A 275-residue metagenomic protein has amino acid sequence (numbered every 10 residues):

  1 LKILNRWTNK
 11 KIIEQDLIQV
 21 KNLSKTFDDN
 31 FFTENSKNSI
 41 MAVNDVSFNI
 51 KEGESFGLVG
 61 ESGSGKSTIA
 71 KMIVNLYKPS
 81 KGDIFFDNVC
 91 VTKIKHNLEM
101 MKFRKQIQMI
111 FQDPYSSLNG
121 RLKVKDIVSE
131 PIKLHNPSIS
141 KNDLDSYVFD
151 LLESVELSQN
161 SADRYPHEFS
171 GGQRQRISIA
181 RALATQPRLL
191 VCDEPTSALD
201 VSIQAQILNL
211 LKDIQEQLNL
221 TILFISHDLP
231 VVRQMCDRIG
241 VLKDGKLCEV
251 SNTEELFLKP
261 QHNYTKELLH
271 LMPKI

Functional and structural regions predicted by a protein language model:
V74: Helix-to-loop junction immediately C-terminal to a conserved catalytic motif
G82-K93, F103: Conserved ABC transporter NBD signature motif
N142-N160, L269-H270: Conserved ABC ATPase "signature" region
Y165-F169, Q173: Conserved ABC ATPase signature
Q186: Conserved catalytic motifs of ABC-family nucleotide-binding domains
V232-Q234: A short, surface-exposed alpha-helical micro-motif characterized by mixed small hydrophobic and charged/polar residues
